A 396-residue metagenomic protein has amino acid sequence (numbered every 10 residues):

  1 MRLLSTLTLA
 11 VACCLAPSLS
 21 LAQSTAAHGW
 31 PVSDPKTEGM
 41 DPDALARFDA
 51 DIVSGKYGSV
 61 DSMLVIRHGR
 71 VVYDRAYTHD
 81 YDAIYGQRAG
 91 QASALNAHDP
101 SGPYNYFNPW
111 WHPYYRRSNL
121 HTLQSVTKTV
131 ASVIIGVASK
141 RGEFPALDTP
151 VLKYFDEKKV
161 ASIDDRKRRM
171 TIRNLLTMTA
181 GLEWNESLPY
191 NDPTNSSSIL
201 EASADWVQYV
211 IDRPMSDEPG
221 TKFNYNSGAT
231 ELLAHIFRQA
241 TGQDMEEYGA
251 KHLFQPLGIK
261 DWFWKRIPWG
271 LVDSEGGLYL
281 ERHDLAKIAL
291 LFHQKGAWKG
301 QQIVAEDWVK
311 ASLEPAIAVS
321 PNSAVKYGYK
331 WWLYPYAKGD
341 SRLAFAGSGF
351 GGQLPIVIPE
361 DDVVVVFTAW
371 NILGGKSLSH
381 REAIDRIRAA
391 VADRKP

Functional and structural regions predicted by a protein language model:
T6-S20: Bacterial N-terminal signal peptides
A46, G69, R75, Q91 (+6 more regions): Active-site SXXK
S54-Y114, D362-V366: A short, well-structured edge-of-sheet supersecondary motif
Y85-W111, L152, N191-E218, Q243-W262: Short, charged, amphipathic alpha-helices and their helix-cap/turn boundaries
W111-R117, R141-L182, D212-M215, T241-L280: Active-site helix/loop module of the DD-peptidase/beta-lactamase fold, centered on the serine-lysine SxxK catalytic
A229-I236, G276-A297, Q353-W370: Active-site-proximal alpha-helical segments within enzyme catalytic domains
I259-W262, R266, K310-V364: Active-site Gly/Thr loop motif
G347-P396: Structured C-terminal helix/loop/strand segments within mature extracytoplasmic catalytic/sensor domains
